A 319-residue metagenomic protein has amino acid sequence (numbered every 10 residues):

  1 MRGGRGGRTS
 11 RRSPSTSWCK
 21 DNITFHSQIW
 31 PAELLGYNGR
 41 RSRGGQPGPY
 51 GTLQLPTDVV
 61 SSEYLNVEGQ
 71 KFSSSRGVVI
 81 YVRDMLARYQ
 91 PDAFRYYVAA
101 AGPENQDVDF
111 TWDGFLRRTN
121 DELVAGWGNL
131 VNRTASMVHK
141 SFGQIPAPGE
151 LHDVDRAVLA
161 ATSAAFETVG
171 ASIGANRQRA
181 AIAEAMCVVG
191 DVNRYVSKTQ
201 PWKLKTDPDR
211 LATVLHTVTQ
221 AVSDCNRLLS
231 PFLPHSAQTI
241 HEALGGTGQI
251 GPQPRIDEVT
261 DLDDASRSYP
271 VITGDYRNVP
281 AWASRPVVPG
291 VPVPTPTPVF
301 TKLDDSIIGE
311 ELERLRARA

Functional and structural regions predicted by a protein language model:
M1-D113: Alpha-helical recognition segments enriched in aromatics with Gly/Pro capping that present substrate-recognition
M1-R2, V131-V169, V189-P208: Conserved, charged catalytic cores of large soluble enzymes
C19-N22, S74, M85-A87, F115-G126 (+5 more regions): Secondary-structure capping and boundary motifs in well-ordered enzyme cores
S42-G51, F142-E150, T239: Short, glycine/acidic-rich hinge or "gate" loops at secondary-structure transitions that mediate conformational
E63-R156, T247-V271, D275-A283, T295-P298 (+1 more regions): Catalytic adenosine-cofactor/nucleotide-binding cores of aminoacyl-tRNA synthetases and other
D107-W112, S163-A171: Short, charged/polar, low-complexity loop and linker segments that flank or interrupt alpha-helical bundles
S136, Q178-R179, R227: Aromatic-residue-lined binding/catalytic grooves and analogous aromatic/hydrophobic interfacial grooves in multimeric
A171, M186, G190-A319: Basic, alpha-helical terminal appendages of large translation-related enzymes
